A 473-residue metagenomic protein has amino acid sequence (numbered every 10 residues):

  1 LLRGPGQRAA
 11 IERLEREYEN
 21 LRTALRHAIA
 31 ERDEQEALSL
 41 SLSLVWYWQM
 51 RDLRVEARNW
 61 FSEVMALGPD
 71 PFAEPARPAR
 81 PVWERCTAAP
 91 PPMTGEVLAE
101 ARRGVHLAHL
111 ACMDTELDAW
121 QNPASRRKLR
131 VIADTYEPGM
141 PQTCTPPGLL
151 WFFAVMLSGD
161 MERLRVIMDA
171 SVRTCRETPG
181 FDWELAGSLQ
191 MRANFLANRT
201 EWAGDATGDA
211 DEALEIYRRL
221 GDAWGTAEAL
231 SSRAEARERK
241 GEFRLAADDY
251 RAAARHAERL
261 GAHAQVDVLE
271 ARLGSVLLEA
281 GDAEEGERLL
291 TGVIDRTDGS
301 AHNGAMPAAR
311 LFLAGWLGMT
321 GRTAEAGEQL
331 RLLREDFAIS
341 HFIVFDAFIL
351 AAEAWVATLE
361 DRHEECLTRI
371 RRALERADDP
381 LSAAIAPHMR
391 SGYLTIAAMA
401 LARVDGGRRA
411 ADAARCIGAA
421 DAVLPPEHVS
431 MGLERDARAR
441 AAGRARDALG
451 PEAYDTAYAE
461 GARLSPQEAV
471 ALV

Functional and structural regions predicted by a protein language model:
G6-T87, R102-C112, P147: Short, well-ordered secondary-structure microsegments that present a prominent hydrophobic/aromatic side chain
R13, D33, M50, L98 (+12 more regions): Short coil/turn linker motifs that delimit alpha-helical repeat modules in TPR/alpha-solenoid proteins
L14, L21, E34, R54 (+9 more regions): TPR-repeat structural position
L25-R26, M65-D70, R127-P138, D169-F181 (+6 more regions): Amphipathic alpha-helical segments of tetratricopeptide repeats
L38-M50, P81-N122, P141-R163, E184-W202 (+6 more regions): Tandem amphipathic alpha-helical repeat scaffolds
W120, V404, R408-V473: C-terminal non-catalytic interaction modules
A354-R438: Predominantly extracellular beta-rich ligand-binding scaffolds that present long acidic/polar faces for carbohydrate
